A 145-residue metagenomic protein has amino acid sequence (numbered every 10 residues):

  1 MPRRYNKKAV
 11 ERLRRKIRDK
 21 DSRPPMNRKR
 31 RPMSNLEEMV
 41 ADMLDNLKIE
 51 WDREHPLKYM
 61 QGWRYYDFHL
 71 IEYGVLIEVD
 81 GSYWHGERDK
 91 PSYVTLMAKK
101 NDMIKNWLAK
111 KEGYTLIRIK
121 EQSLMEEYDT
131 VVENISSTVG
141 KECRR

Functional and structural regions predicted by a protein language model:
P2-R145: Nucleic-acid endo/exonuclease domains
